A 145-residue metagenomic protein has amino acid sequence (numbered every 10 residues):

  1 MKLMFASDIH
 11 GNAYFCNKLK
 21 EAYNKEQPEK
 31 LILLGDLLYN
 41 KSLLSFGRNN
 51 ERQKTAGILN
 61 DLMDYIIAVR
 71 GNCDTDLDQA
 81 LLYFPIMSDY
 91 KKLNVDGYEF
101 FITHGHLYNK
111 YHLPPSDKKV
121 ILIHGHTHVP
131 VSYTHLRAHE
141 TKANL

Functional and structural regions predicted by a protein language model:
K2-V95: Core catalytic region of metal-dependent phosphoesterases/phosphodiesterases, especially metallo-beta-lactamase-like
I9, I102-L107, V120-P130: Histidine-centered catalytic micro-motifs
E21-A22, I102-D117: Pre-active-site segment of Zn-dependent metallo-hydrolases
D64-I67, E99-F100, V120-I121: Short active-site oxyanion
L77-L82, H112-D117, V131-Y133: Short loop/helix-cap segments at secondary-structure boundaries that form the rim of catalytic
D89, K118-V120: A generic structural signal for short beta-strands and their flanking turns/coil linkers
T134-T141: Conserved small/polar residues in nucleotide/adenosyl-binding loops
